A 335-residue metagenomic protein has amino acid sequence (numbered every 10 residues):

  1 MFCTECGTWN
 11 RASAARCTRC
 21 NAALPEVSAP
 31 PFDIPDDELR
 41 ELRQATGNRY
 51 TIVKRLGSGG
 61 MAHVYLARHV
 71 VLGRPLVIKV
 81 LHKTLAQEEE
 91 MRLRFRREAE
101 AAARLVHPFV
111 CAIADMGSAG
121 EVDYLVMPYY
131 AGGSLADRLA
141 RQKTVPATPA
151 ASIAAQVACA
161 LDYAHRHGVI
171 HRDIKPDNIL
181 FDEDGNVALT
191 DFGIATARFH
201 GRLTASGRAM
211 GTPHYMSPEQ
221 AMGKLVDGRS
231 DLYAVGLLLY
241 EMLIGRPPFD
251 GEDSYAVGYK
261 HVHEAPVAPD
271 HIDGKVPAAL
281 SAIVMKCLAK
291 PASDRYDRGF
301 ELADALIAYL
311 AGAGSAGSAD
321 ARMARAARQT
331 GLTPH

Functional and structural regions predicted by a protein language model:
P25-E38, D297-H335: Juxtacatalytic C-terminal regulatory tail of Ser/Thr protein kinases
H63: Conserved N-lobe ATP-binding subsite of Hanks-type protein kinase domains, especially the beta3 VAIK lysine
R68, L161, L180, T212-S318: C-terminal lobe helix-coil module of Hanks-type protein kinase domains
H82-R104: AlphaC helix of the eukaryotic protein kinase fold
M116: Activation-segment/catalytic-loop signature of the eukaryotic protein kinase fold
G120-S134, R138: Conserved short submotifs of the Hanks-type protein kinase catalytic core that shape the nucleotide-binding pocket
I153-A154: Activation segment signature within eukaryotic-like protein kinase domains
C159-V169: Protein kinase catalytic-loop region centered on the HRD/HxD motif
